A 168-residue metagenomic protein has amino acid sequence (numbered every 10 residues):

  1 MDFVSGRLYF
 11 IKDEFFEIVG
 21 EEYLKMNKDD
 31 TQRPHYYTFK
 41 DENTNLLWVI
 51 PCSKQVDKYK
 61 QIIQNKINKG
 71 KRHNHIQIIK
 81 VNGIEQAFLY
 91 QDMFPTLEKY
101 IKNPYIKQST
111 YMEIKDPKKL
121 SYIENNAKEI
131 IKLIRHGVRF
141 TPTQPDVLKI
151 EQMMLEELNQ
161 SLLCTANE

Functional and structural regions predicted by a protein language model:
M1-T31, T38: An N-terminal domain-cap segment
L8-F10, H35-T38, L46-P51, A87 (+1 more regions): Ordered hydrophobic segments in well-structured contexts
E14, K54, E98: Residues that form or immediately flank small-molecule/cofactor binding pockets and catalytic motifs
V19-E21, L47, Y59-K60, N103: Short acidic, gly/pro-rich beta-turn/loop elements at beta-sheet edges and active-site/ligand-binding grooves
D30-Q32, E42-V81: Compact nucleic-acid interaction/catalytic patches
K66-E168: C-terminal terminal-subdomain/extension
